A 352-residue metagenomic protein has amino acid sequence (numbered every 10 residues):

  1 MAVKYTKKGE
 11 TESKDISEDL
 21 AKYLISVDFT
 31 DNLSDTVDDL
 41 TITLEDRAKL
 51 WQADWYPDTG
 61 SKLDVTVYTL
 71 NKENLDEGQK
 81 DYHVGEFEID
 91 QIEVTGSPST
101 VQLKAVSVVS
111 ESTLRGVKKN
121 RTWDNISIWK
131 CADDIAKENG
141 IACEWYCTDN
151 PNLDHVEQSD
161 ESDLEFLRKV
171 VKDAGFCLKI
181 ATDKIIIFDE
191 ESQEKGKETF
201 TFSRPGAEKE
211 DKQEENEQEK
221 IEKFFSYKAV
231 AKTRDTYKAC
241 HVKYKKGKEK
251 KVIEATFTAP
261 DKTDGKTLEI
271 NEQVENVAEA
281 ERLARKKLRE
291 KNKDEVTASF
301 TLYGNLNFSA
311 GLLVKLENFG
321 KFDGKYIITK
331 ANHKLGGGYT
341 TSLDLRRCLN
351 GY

Functional and structural regions predicted by a protein language model:
M1-S110: Assembly/oligomerization scaffold segments
V27-D58, K212-Y352: An acidic/polar, Gly/Ser/Thr-rich interaction patch typically located in mid-to-C-terminal regions of proteins
W55, E111-D134, W145-K169, D173 (+1 more regions): Short acidic/polar beta-strand-loop edge motifs in secreted extracellular and Gram-negative envelope-associated
E77-T95, E191-E194, I327-Y339: Short, compositionally biased
T95-P98, V108, S127-E144, N276-A278 (+1 more regions): Glycine-rich, acidic and aromatic/proline-enriched surface loops and short helix-turn segments that act as binding
T100, S107-V109, W145-S226, R234: Short beta-strand-centered interaction patches in the first periplasmic/extracellular domains of large envelope
T100-R115, Y339-Y352: Short solvent-exposed strand/turn elements
